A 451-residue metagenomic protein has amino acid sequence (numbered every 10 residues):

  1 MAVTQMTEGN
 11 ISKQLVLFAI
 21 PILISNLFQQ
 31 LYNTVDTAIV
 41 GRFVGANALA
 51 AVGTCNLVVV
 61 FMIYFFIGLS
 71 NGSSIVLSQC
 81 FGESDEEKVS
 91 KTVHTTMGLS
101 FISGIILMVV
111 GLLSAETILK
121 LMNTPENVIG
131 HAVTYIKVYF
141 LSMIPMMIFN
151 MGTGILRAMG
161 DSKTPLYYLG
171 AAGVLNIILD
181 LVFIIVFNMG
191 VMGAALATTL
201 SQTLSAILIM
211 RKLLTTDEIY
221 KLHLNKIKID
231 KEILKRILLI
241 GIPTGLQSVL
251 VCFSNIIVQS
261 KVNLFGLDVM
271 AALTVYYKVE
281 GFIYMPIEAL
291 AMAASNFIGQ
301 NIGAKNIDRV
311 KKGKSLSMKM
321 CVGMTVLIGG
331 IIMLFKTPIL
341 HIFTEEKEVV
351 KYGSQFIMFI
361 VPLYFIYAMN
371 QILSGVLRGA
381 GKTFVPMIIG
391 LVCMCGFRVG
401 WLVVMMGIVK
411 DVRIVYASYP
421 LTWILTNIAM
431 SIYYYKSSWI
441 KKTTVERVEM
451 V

Functional and structural regions predicted by a protein language model:
M1-A19, L77-S142, V186-I242, I298-L363 (+1 more regions): Short alpha-helical transmembrane segments in multi-pass integral membrane proteins
E8, S12-L31, V35, V58 (+9 more regions): Residue-level signal for short hydrophobic patches within transmembrane helices of multi-pass membrane transporters
L17-D36, V138, F149, A172 (+5 more regions): Transmembrane helical elements of multi-pass membrane transporters/channels
L31-A50, L119-E126, V182-M189, V249-Y276 (+4 more regions): Helix-terminus/linker motif at the lipid-water interface of multi-pass membrane proteins
V44-L57, A132, I136, A195 (+3 more regions): Small-residue hotspots at the loop-to-helix junctions and early N-terminal turns of transmembrane alpha-helices
L49-V109, M146-P165, A272-K336, Y367-G390: Small-residue-rich hydrophobic transmembrane alpha-helices
F61, N176-L181, A206-M210, F282-M285 (+3 more regions): Hydrophobic transmembrane alpha-helices of multi-pass small-molecule transporters
S70, V138-R157, P165-G173, A194-I209 (+4 more regions): Short runs within selected transmembrane alpha-helices of multi-pass transporters and secretion channels
